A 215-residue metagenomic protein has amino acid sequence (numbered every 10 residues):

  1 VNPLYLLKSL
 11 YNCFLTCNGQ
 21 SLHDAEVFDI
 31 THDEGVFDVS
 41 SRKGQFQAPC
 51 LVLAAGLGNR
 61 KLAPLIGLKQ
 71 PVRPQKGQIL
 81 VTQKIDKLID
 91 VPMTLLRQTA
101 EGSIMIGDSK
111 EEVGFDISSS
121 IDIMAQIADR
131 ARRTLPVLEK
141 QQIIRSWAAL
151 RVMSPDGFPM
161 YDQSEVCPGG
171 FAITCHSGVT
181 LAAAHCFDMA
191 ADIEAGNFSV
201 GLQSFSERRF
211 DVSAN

Functional and structural regions predicted by a protein language model:
V1-C13, G56-G58, I123-R130, C175 (+2 more regions): Mid-domain beta-loop-alpha active-site segment that forms a flexible, acidic cofactor/metal-binding surface
V1-C50, G58: Helical element adjacent to the flavin cofactor pocket in flavoenzyme catalytic cores
P3, L135-N215: C-terminal catalytic lobe of FAD-dependent flavoproteins
H32, L62-P64, V91, F115-I117 (+1 more regions): Short glycine-/acidic-enriched loop or helix-start segments at secondary-structure transitions that form or flank
H32-D33, Q75, T99, S164: A short, compositionally biased micro-patch
S41, Q45-L88, S120: Central helical "cap/lid" subdomain
I85-P168: Active-site lid/adjacent beta-loop-alpha segment flanking the redox-cofactor pocket in flavoenzymes
